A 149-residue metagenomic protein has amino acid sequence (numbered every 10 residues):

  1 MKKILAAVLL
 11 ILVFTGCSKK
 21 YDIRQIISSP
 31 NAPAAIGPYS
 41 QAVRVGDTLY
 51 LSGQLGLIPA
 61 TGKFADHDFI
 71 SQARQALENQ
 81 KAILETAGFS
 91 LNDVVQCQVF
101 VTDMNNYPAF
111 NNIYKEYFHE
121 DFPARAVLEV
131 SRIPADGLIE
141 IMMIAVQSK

Functional and structural regions predicted by a protein language model:
L5-A6, G16-E78, A82-V95, F100-K149: N-terminal presequence-like segments and the immediate start of the first folded domain
I11-L12: Repetitive helical segments and hydrophobic/amphipathic motifs
